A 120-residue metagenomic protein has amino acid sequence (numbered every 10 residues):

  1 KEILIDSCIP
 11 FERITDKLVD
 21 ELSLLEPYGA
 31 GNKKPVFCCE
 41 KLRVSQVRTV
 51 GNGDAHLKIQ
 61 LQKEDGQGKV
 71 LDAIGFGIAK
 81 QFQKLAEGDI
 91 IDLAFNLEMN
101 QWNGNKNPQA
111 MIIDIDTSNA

Functional and structural regions predicted by a protein language model:
K1-A120: Acidic, two-metal ion nucleic-acid-processing modules in DNA metabolism proteins
